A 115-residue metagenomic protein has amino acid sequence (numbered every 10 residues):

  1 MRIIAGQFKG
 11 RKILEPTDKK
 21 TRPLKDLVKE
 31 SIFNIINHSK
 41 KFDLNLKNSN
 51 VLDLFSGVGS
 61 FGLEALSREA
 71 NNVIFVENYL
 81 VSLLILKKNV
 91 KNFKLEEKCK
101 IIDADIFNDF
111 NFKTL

Functional and structural regions predicted by a protein language model:
M1-L115: Class I S-adenosyl-L-methionine-dependent methyltransferase catalytic core
